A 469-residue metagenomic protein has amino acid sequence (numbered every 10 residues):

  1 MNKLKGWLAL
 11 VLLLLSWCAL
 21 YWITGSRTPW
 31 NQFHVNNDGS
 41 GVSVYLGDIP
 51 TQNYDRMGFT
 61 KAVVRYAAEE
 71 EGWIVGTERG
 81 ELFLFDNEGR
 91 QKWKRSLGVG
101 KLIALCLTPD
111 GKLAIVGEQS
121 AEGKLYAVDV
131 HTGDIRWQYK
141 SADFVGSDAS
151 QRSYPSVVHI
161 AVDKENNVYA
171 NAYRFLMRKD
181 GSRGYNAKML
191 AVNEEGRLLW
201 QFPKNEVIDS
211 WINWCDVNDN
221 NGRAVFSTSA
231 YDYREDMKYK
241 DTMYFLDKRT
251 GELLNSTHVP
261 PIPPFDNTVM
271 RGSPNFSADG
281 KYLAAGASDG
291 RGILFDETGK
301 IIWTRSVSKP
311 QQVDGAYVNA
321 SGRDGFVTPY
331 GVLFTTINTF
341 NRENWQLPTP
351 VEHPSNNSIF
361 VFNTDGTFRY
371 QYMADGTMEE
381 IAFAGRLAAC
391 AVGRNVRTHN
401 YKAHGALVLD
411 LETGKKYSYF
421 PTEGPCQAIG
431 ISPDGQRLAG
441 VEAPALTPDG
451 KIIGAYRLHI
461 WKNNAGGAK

Functional and structural regions predicted by a protein language model:
M1-L13: N-terminal Sec-pathway targeting helices
L14-Y21: Hydrophobic h-region of N-terminal signal peptides that target proteins for export in Gram-negative bacteria
Y21-K469: Secretory-pathway ectodomains
